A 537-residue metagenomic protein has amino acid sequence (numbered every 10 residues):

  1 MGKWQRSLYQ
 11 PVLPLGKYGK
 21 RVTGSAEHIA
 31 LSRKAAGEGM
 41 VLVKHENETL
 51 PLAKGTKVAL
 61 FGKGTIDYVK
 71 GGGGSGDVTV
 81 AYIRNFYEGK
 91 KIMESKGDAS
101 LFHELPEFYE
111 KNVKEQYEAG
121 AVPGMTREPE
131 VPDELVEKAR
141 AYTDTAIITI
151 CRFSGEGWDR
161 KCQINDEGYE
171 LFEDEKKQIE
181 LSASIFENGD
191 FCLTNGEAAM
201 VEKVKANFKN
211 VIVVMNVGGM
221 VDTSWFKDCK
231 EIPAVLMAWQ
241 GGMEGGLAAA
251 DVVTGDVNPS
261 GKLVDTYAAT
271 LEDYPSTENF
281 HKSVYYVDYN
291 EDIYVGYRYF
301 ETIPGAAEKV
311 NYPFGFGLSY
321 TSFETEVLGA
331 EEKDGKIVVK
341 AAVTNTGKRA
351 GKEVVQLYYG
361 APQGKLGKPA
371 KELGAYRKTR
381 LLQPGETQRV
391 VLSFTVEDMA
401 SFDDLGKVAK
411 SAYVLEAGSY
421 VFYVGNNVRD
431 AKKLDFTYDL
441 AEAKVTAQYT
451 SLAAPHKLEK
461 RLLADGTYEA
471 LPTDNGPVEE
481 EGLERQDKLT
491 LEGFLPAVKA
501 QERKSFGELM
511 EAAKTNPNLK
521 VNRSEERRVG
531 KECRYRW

Functional and structural regions predicted by a protein language model:
M1-R536: C-terminal non-catalytic regions of proteins with extracellular/luminal or membrane-system context
